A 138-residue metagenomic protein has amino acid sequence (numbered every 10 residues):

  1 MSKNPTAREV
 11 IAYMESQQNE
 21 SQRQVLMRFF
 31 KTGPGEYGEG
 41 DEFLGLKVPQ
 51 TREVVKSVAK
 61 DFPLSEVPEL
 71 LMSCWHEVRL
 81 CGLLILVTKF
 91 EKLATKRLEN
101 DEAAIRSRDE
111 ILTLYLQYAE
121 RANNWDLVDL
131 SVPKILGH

Functional and structural regions predicted by a protein language model:
M1-H138: Alpha-helical scaffold domains
